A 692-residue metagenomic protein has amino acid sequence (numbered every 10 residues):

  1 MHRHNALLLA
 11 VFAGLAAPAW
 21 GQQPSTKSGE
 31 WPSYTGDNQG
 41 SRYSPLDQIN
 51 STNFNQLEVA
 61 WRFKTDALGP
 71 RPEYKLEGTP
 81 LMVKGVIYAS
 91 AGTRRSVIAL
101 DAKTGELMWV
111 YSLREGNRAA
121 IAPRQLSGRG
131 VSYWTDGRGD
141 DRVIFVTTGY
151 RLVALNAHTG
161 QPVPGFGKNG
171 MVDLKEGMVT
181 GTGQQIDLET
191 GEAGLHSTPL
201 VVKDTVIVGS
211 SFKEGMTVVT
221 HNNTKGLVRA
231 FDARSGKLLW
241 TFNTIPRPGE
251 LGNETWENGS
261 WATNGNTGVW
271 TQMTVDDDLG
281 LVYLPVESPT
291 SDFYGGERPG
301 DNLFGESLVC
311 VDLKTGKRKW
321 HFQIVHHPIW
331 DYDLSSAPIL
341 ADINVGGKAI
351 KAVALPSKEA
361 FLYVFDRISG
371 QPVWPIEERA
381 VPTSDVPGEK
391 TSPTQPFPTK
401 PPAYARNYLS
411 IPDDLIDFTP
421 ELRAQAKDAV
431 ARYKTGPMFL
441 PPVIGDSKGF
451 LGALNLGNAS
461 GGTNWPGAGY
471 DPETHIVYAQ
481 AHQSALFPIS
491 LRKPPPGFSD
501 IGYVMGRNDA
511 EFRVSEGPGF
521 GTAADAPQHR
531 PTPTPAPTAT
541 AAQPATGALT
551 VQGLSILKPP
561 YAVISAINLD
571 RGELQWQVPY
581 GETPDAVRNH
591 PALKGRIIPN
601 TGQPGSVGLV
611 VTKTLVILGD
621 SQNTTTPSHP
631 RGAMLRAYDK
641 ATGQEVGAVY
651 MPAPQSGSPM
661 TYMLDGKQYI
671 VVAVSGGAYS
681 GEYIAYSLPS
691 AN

Functional and structural regions predicted by a protein language model:
M1-L8: Bacterial N-terminal signal peptides that target proteins for export
A19-G21: Boundary at the C-terminal end of the N-terminal hydrophobic targeting segment
W31-T35, E73-G92, S96, P123-R151 (+10 more regions): Repeat-blade elements of multi-bladed beta-propeller folds
G40-G137, V143-K168, V172-K175: N-terminal cofactor/phosphate-binding cores enriched in small/glycine residues, especially glycine-rich loops such as
A60, E106-V110, Q161-P164, D173 (+5 more regions): A structural motif specific to WD40 beta-propellers
F63-T79, V110-G137, K168-T198, E214 (+12 more regions): Extracytoplasmic beta-rich repeat domains
L155, T159-G160, N223-L238, R298-K317 (+4 more regions): Beta-propeller blade signature
A337-V386, S675, A685-S690: Phosphate/diphosphate-binding loops
